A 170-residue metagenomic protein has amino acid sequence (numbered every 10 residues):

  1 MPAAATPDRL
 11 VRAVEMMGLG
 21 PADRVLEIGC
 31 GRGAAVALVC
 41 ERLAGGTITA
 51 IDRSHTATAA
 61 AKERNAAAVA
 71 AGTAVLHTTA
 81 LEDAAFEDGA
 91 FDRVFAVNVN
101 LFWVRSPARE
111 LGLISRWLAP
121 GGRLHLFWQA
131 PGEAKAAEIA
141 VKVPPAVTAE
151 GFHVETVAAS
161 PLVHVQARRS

Functional and structural regions predicted by a protein language model:
R32-A44: Conserved SAM-binding loop of SAM-dependent methyltransferases across substrates and taxa, primarily the Class I
S54: Conserved SAM/SAH-binding beta-strand->alpha-helix loop
A61-K62: Conserved SAM-binding loop
A70-L81: Conserved SAM-binding strand-loop segment of SAM-dependent methyltransferases
E82-V94: A short acidic, Gly/Pro-enriched loop at the edge of an enzyme's catalytic core that lines a small-molecule cofactor
R93-S106: A short SAM/SAH-binding and catalytic strip from SAM-dependent methyltransferases
A108-P120: A short glycine-rich, Lys/Arg-flanked "PGG" loop and its adjoining helix->strand segment in the class I
G121-Q129: Conserved beta-strand signature within the Rossmann-like core of class I S-adenosyl-L-methionine
